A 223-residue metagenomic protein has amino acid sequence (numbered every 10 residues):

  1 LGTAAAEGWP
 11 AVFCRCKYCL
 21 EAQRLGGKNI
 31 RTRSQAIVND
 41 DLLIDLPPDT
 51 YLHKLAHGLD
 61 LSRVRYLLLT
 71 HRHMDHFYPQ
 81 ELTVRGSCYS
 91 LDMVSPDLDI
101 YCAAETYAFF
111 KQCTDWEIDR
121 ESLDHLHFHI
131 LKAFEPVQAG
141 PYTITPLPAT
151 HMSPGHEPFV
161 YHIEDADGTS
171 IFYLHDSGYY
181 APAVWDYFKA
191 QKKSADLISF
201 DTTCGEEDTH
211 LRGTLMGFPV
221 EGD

Functional and structural regions predicted by a protein language model:
L1-L59, H129-D186: Core dinuclear metal-dependent hydrolase active-site scaffold
P10, H53-L55, Y78-Q80, K111-Q112 (+2 more regions): Short glycine-/acidic-enriched loop or helix-start segments at secondary-structure transitions that form or flank
R15-K17, L59-S62, T83-S87, I118-D119 (+2 more regions): Glycine-rich, phosphate-binding/catalytic loops in enzymes
V38, S95, E121-L123, A139-P141 (+2 more regions): Short, well-ordered coil/turn elements that cap or connect secondary structure elements
D41, P47-Y101, S194-S199: Active-site metal-binding motif and surrounding structural segment of the metallo-beta-lactamase
H73-F77, F109, M152-P154, G178-P182 (+1 more regions): Active-site environment of divalent metal-dependent phosphoester hydrolases
V94-L98, A104-I130: Active-site neighborhood of divalent metal-dependent phosphoester bond hydrolases
G178-D223: Cap/insert and terminal regions of metallo-dependent hydrolase folds
